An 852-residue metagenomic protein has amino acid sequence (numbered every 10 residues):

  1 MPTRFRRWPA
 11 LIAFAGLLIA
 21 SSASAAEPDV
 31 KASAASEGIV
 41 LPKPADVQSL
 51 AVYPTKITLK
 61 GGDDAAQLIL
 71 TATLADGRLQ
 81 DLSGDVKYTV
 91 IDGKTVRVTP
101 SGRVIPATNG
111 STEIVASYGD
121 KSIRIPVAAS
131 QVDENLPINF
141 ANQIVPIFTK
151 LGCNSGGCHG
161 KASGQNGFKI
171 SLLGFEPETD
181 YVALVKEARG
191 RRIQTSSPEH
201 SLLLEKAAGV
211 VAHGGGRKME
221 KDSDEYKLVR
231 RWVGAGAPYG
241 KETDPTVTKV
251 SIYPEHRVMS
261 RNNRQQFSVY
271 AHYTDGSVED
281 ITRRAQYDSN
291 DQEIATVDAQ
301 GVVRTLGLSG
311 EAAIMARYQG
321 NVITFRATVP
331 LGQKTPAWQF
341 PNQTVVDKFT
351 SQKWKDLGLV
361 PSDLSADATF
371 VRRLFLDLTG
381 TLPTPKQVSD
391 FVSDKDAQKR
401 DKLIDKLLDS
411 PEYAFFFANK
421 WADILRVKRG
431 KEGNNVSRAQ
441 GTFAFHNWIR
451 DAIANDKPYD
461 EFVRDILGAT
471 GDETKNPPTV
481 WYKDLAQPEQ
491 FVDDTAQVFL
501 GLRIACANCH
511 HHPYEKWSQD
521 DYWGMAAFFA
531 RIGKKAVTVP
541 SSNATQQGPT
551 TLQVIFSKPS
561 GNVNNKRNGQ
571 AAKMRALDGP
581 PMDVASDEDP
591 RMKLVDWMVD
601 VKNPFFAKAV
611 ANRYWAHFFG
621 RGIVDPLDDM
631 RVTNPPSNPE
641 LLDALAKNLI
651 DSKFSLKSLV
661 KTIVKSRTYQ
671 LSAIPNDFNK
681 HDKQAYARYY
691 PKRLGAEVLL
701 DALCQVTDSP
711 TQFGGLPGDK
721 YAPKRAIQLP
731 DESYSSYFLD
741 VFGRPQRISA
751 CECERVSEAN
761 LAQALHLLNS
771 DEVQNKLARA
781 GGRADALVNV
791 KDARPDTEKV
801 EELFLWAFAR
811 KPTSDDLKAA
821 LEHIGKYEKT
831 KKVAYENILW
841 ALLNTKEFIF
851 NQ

Functional and structural regions predicted by a protein language model:
M1-R7: N-terminal secretory signal peptides that target proteins for export/translocation
P9-S21: Bacterial N-terminal signal peptides
A25-K150, H159-G160, G164-N166, I170-S171 (+5 more regions): Extracytoplasmic soluble-region selector
E113, S117, A235-P238, L306-R326 (+4 more regions): Structured, non-catalytic alpha/beta "coupling" segments that mediate domain-domain communication and provide generic
P126-Y181, R192-I193, S197-H200, G209-R230 (+6 more regions): Sequence context surrounding c-type heme c attachment/ligation sites in exported
W338-E412, D423-G718, S749, C753-R755 (+2 more regions): Primarily short, surface-exposed interaction patches in extracytoplasmic proteins
T707-P717, R725-Q728, F738-G743, S749-H766: Long, His/Glu/Asp-enriched segments that create or flank divalent metal/ion-associated functional microenvironments
I838: Globin-like tetrapyrrole-binding proteins
